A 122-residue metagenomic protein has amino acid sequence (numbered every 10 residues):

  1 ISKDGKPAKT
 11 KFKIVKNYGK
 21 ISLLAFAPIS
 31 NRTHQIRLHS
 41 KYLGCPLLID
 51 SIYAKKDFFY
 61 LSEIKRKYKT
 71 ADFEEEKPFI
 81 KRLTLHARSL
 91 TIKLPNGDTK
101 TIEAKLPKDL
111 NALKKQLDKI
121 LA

Functional and structural regions predicted by a protein language model:
I1-A122: RNA pseudouridine synthases
